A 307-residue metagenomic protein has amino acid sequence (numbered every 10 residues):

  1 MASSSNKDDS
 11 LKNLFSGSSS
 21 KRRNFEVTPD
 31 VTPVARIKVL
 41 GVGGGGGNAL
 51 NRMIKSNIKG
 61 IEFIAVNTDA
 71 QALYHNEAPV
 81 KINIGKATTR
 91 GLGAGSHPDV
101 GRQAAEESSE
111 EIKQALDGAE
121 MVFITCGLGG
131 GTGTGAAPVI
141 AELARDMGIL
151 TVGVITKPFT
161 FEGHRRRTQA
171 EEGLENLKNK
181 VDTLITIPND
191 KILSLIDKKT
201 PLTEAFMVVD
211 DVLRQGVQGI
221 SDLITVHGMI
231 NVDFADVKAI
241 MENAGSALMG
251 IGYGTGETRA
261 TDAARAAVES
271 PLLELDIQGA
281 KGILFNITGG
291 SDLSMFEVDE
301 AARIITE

Functional and structural regions predicted by a protein language model:
A2-E307: Tubulin/FtsZ superfamily GTPase core signature
